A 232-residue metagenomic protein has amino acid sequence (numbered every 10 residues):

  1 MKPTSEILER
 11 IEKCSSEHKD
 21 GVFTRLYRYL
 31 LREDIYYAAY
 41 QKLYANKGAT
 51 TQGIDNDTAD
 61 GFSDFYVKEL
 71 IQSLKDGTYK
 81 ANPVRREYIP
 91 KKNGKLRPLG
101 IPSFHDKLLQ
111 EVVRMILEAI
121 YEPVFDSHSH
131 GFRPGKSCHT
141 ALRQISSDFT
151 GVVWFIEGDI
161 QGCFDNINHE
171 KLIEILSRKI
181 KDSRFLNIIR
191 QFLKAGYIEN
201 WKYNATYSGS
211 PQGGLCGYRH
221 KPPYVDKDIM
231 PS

Functional and structural regions predicted by a protein language model:
M1-K68: Non-catalytic, polymerase-adjacent accessory regions of viral genome-replication enzymes
H18, E33, N46, L74-A81 (+2 more regions): Short loop/turn hinge sites at secondary-structure boundaries
K47-D60, A81-L108, V124-K136, I156-E157 (+1 more regions): Short, conserved non-catalytic motifs in the polymerase core
D55, I116, Q161: Anionic group-transfer/hydrolysis microenvironments
V67-P83, R97: Heme-based O2/NO sensor domains and their adjacent alpha-helical segments, primarily globin folds but also including
L70, L74-G77, S127-H128, F132-K136 (+1 more regions): Conserved polymerase palm-domain catalytic core
V113: Nucleotide/phosphate-binding loop and acidic/charged catalytic motifs in nucleotide-binding or -utilizing enzymes
E118-P123, D182: Short helix-interrupting loop/turn segments at helix-coil junctions
